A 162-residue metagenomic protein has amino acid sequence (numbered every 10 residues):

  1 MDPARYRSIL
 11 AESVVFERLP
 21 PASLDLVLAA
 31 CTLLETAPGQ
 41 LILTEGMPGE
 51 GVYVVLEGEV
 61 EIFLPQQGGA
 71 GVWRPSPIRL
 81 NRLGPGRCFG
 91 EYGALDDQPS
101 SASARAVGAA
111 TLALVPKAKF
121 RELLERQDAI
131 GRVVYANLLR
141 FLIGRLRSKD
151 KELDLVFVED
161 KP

Functional and structural regions predicted by a protein language model:
M1-P162: Cytosolic regulatory regions built on CNB/CRP/Popeye-like sensor folds
